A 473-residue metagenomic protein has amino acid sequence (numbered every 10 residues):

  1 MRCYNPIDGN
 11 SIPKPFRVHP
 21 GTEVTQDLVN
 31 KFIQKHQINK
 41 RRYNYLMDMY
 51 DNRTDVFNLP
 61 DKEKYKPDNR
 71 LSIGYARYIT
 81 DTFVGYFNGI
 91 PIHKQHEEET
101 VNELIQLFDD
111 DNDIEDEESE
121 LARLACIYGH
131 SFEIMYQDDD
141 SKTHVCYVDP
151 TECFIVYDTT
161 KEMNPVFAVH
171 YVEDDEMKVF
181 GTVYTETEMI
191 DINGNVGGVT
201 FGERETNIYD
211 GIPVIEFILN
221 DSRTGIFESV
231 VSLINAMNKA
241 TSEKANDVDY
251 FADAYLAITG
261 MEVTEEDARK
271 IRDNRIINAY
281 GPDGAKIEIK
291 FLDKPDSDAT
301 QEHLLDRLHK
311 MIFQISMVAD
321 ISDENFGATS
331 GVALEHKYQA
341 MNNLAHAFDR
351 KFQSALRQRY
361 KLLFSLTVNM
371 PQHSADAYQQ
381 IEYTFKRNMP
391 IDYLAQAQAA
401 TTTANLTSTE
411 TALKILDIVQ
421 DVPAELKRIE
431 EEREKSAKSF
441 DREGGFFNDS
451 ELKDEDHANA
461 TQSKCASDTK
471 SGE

Functional and structural regions predicted by a protein language model:
M1-H144, C465-E473: Extended, helix-rich architectural segments
D113-D116, H303, R307, T407: Charged, alpha-helix-enriched surfaces in structured cytosolic catalytic cores of large nucleotide-utilizing machines
S119, C126-I127, F132-R223: Extended, regular secondary-structure scaffolds
L121-A125, L233, A240, Q301-L304 (+3 more regions): Amphipathic alpha-helix face/heptad-repeat signature
R123, F227, F291-E302, Y338 (+2 more regions): Short, charged/polar micro-motifs that form catalytic or ligand-binding hotspots
Y136, H170-V172, A240, L292-P295 (+1 more regions): Structured loops at beta-to-helix junctions and adjacent beta-edge loops in soluble globular domains
T200-H336: Extended, charged amphipathic alpha-helical segments
I277-D283, R307-E473: C-terminal helix-loop subdomains that flank or include functional centers
